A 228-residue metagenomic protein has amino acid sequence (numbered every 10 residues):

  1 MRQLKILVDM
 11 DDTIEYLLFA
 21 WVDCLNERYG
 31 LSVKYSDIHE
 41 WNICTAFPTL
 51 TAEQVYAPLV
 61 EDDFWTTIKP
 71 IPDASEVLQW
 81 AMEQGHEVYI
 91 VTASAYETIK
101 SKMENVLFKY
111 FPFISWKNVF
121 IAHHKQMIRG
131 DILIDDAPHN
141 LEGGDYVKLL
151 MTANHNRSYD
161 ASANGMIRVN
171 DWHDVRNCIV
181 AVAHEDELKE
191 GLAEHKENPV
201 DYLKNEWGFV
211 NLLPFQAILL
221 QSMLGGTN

Functional and structural regions predicted by a protein language model:
M1-Q54: Active-site neighborhood of HAD-like aspartate-dependent phosphohydrolases
E15-L18, V88-I90, E97-S101, M127-R129 (+2 more regions): Short catalytic/ligand-binding loop motif for oxyanion handling, primarily in non-cytosolic enzymes, centered on
S32-M82: Short, surface-exposed acidic-centric catalytic microdomains
W65-K69, A74-L107: Substrate-recognition element of Asp-dependent hydrolases with the DxDx(T/V) motif
N105-F120, G165-V180: Structural recognition of alpha->loop->beta junctions
N118-D145: Conserved Lys-Pro-Asp/Glu-containing loop-to-beta segment of HAD-superfamily phosphomonoesterases, centered on
D136-D171: Acidic, Mg2+-coordinating phosphoryl-transfer loop and its flanking beta/alpha structural elements, shared across
L188-N228: Phosphate/NTP-binding elements of NTP-utilizing enzymes
